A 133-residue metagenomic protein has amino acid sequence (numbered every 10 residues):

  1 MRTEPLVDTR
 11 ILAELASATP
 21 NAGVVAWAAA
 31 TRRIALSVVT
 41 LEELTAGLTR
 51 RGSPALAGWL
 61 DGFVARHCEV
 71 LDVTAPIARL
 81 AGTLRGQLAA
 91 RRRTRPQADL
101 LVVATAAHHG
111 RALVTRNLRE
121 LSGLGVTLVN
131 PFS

Functional and structural regions predicted by a protein language model:
M1-L36, A46-A65: Short, well-structured N-terminal submotif of metal-dependent ribonuclease cores
M1-R2, V103, A107-S133: Acidic, PIN/NYN-like endoribonuclease modules and their adjacent C-terminal/linker elements
D8, L36-S37, T94-P96, N117 (+1 more regions): Histidine- and aromatic-rich ligand-binding microenvironments
I11-L12, T40, I77, L101-V102 (+1 more regions): Alpha-helix capping/helix-boundary segments
L12-A13, E42-T45, S122, V129: Nucleotide phosphate-binding site architecture
E69-V114: Active-site neighborhoods of divalent-metal-dependent phosphate/nucleic-acid chemistry enzymes
